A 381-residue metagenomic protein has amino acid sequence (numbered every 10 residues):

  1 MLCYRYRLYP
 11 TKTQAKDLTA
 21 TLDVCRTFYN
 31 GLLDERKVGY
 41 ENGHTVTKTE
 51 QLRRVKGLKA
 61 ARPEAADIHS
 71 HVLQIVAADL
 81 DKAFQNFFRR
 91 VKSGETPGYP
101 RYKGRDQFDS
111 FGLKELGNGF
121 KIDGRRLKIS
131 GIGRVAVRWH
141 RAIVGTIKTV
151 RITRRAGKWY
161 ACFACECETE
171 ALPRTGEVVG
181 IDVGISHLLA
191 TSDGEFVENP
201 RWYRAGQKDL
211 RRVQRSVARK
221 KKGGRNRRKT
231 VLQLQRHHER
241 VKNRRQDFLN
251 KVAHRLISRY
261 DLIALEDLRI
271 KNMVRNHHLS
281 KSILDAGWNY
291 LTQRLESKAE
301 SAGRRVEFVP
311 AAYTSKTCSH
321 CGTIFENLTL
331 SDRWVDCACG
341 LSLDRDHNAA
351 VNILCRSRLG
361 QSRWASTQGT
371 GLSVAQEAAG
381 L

Functional and structural regions predicted by a protein language model:
M1-L381: Nucleic-acid substrate recognition interfaces
